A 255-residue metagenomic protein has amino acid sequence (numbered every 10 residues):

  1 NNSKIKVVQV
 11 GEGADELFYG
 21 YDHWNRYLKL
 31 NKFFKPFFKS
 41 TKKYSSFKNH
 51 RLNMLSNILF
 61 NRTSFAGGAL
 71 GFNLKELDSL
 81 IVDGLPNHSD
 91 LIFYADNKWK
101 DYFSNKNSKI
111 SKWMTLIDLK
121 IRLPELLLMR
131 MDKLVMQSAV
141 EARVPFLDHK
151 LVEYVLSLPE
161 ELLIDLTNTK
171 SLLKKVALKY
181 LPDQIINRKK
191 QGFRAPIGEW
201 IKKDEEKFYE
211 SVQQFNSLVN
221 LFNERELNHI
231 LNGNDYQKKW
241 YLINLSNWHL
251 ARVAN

Functional and structural regions predicted by a protein language model:
S3-Q9, S56-N255: Adenosyl-5′-phosphate
I5-Y21: Short acidic/histidine-rich active-site segments
L17-K42: A mobile, often basic/glycine-rich helix-loop segment that functions as the active-site lid/recognition loop
L30-F34, R51, S108-T115: Structural motif marking the loop-to-transmembrane transition
P36-L59: Alpha-helical "lid/cap" subdomains adjacent to substrate-binding clefts that gate access and reposition the ligand
